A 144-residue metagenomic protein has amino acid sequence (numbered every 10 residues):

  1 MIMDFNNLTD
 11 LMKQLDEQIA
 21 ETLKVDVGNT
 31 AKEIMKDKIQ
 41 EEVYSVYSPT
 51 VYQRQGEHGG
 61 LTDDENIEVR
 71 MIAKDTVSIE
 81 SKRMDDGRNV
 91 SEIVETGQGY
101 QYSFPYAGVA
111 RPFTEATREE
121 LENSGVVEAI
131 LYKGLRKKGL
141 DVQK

Functional and structural regions predicted by a protein language model:
M1-S78, Q98-K144: Short, Lys/Arg-rich flexible segments
E80-F104: Amphipathic protein-protein interaction modules
